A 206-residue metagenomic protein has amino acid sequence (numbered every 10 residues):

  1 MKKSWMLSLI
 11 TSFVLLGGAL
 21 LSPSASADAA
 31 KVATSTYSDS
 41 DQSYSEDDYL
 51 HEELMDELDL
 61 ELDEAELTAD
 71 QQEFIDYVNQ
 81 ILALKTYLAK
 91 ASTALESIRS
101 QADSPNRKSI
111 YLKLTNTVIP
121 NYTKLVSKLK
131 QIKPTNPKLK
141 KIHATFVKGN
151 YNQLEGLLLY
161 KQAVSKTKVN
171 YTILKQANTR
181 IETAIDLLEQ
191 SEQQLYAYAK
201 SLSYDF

Functional and structural regions predicted by a protein language model:
M1-A29: Sec-dependent N-terminal signal peptides of Gram-positive bacterial secreted proteins and lipoproteins
M1-K2, A30, L84, S127: Generic cytosolic/nucleocytoplasmic N-terminal low-complexity/intrinsically disordered segments
P23, T135-P137, T167: Surface-exposed loop/turn and secondary-structure junction residues enriched for glycine/proline
D28-Y37: Cleaved targeting-peptide boundary
D41-L114, N152-F206: C-terminal amphipathic alpha-helix
Y111-K124: An acidic intrinsically disordered interaction segment
N121-V147, Y198-L202, F206: Short, solvent-exposed, charged loop/turn and helix-capping segments that join or cap alpha-helices on peripheral
